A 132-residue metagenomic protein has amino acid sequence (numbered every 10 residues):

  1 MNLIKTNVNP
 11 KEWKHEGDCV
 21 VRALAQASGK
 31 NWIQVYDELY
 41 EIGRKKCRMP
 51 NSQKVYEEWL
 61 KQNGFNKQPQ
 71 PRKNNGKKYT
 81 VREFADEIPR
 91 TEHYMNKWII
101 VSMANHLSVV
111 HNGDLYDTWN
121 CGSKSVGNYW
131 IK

Functional and structural regions predicted by a protein language model:
M1, K5, N96-W98, S123 (+1 more regions): Low-complexity, intrinsically disordered short peptide segments enriched in small/polar/basic residues
M1-P69: Active-site nucleophile-adjacent alpha helix/oxyanion-hole segment immediately C-terminal to the catalytic cysteine
I4, I33, I42, I88 (+2 more regions): Weak global preference for isoleucine
K45-N105, H111-N120: Conserved active-site-adjacent core of cysteine acyl-enzyme catalytic domains
Y116-K132: Noncatalytic regulatory segments and standalone regulatory/sensor domains
